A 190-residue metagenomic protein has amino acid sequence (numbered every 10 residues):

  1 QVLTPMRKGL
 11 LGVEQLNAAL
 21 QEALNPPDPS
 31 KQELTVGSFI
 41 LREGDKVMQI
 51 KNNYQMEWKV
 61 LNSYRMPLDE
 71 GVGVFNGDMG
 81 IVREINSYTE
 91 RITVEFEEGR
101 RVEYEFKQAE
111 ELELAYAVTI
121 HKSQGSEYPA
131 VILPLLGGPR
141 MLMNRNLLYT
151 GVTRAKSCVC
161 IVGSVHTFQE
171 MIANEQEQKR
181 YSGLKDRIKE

Functional and structural regions predicted by a protein language model:
Q1-V74: Conserved helicase/translocase motor-coupling segment
D69-V72, N76-E190: C-terminal accessory regions
